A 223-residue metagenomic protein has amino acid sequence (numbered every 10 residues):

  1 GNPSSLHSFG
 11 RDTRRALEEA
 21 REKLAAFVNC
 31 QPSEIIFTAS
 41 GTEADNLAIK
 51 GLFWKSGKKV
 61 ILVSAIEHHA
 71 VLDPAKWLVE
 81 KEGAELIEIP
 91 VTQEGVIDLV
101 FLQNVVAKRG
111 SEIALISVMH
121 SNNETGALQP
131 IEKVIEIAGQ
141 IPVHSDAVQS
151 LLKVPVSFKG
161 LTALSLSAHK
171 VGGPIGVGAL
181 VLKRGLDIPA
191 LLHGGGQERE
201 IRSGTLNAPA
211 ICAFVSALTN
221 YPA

Functional and structural regions predicted by a protein language model:
G1-A223: Pyridoxal 5′-phosphate
